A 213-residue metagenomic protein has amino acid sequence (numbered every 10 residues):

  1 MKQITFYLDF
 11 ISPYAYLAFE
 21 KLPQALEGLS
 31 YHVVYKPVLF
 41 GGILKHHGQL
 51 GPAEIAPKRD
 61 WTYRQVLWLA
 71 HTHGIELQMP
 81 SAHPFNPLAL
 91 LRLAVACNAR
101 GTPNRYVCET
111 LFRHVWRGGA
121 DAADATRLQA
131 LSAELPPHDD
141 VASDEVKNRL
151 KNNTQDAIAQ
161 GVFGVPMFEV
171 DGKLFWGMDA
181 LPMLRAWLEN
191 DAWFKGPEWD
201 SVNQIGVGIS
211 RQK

Functional and structural regions predicted by a protein language model:
M1, G42-K45, A56-D60, S132-L135 (+2 more regions): Generic detector of short, locally flexible boundary/turn motifs and exposed helical patches
M1-Y14: Short, extreme N-terminal leader segments that mark the start of a protein/domain
T5, L17-Y31, T102, T110-K213: C-terminal cap of thioredoxin/glutaredoxin-like
F10, Y16-V115, E198-K213: Structural alpha/beta surface segment adjacent to cysteine/selenocysteine redox centers across thiol/disulfide enzymes
